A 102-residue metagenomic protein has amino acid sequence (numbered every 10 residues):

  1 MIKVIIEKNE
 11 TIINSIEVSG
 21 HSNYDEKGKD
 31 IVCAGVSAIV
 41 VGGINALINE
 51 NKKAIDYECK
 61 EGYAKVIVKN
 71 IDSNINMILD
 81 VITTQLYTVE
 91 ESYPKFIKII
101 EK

Functional and structural regions predicted by a protein language model:
M1-I31, V41, N45-K102: N-terminal intrinsically disordered, cationic/polar leader segments that include organellar targeting peptides
